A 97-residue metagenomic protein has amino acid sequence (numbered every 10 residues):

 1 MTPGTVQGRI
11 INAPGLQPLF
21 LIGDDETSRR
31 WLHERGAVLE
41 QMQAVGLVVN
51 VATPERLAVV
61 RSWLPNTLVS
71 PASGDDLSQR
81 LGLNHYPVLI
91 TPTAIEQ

Functional and structural regions predicted by a protein language model:
M1-V59: Mid-length scaffold segments of soluble, non-membrane domains
T5, D76, A94-Q97: Short, surface-exposed patches at the edges or C-terminal ends of soluble domains, predominantly
L47-V48, V69-P71, P87-I90: Short hydrophobic alpha-helical runs that function as membrane-insertion/retention elements
R56-V59, Q79-L81, Q97: Extracytoplasmic/secreted cell-surface and envelope-processing proteins
S62-L64, L68-N84: Thioredoxin-like thiol-disulfide oxidoreductase module
G82, P87-E96: A short, hydrophobic beta-strand/beta-hairpin element that forms part of a small beta-sheet core
